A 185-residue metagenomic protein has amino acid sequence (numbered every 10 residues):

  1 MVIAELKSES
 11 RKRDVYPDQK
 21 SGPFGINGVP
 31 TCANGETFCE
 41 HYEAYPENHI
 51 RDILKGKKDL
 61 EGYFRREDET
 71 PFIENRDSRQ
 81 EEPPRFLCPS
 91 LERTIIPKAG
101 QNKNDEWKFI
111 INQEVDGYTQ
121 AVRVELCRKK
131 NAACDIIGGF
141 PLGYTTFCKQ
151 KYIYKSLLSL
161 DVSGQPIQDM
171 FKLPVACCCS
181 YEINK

Functional and structural regions predicted by a protein language model:
M1-I137, P141, K149-K151: Propeptides and adjacent flexible N-terminal/non-core segments of secreted, proteolytically processed extracellular
R128-K185: Compact beta-sheet-dominated globular domain cores
